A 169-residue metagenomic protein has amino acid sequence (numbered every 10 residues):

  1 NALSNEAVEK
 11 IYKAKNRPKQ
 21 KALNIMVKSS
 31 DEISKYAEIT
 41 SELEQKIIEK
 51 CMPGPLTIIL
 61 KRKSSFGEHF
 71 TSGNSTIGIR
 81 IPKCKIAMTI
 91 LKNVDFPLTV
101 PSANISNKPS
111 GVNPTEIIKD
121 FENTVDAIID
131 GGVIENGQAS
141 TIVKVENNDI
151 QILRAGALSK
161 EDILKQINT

Functional and structural regions predicted by a protein language model:
N1-T169: Active-site-adjacent structural elements in enzyme catalytic cores
